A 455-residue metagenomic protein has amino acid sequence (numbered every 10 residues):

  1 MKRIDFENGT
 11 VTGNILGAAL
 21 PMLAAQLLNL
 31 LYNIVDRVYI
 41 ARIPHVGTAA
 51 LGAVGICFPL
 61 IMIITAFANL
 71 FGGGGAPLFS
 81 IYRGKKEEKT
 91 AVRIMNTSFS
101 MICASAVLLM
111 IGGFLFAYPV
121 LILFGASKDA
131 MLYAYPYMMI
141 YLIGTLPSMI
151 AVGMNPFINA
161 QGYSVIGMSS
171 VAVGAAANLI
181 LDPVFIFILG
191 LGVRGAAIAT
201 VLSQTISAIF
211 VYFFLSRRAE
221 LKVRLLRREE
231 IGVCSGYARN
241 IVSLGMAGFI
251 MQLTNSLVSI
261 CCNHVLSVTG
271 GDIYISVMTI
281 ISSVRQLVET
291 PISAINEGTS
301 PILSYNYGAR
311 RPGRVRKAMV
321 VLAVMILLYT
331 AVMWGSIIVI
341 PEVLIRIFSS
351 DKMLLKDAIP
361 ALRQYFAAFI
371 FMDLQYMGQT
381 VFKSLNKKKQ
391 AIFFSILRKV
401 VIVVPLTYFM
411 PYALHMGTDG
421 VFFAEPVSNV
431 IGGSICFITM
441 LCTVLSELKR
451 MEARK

Functional and structural regions predicted by a protein language model:
M1-A19, F79-G144, I188-G245, L303-A368 (+1 more regions): Short alpha-helical transmembrane segments in multi-pass integral membrane proteins
F6-V46, P59-G74, L78, C103-M110 (+5 more regions): N-terminal transmembrane alpha-helices
G17, I40-M62, D129-Y133, V193-R194 (+6 more regions): Interfacial/gating helices of multi-pass transporter permease domains
G17-D36, I140, G174, S203-S207 (+4 more regions): Transmembrane helical elements of multi-pass membrane transporters/channels
A25, N29, N33-I40, T65-G72 (+19 more regions): Alpha-helical transmembrane segments and their lipid-water interface positions in multi-pass membrane proteins
L27, L31-L51, L121-K128, V184-L191 (+5 more regions): Helix-terminus/linker motif at the lipid-water interface of multi-pass membrane proteins
L51-I111, S148-G167, N263, I275-G335 (+2 more regions): Small-residue-rich hydrophobic transmembrane alpha-helices
N69-G72, Y141-N159, G167-N178, A196-V211 (+5 more regions): Short runs within selected transmembrane alpha-helices of multi-pass transporters and secretion channels
